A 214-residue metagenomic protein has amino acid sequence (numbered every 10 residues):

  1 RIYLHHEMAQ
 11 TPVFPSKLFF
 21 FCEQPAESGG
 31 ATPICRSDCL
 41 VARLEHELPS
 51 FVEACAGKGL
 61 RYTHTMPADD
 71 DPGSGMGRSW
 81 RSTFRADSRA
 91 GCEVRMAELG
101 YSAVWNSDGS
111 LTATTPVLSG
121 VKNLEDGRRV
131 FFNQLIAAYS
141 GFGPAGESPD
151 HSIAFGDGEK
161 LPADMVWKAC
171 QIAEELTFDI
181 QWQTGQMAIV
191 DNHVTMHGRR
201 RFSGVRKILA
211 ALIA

Functional and structural regions predicted by a protein language model:
I2-L4, V13-A214: Active-site environment of non-heme Fe oxygenases that use a 2-His-1-carboxylate facial triad
